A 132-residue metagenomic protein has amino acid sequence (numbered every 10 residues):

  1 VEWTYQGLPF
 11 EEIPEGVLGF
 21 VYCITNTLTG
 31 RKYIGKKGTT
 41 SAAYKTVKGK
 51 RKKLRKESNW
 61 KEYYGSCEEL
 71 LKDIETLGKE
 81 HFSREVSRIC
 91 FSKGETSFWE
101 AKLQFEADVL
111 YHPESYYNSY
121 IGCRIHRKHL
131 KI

Functional and structural regions predicted by a protein language model:
V1-I132: Structure-specific nucleic-acid interaction/processing domains
